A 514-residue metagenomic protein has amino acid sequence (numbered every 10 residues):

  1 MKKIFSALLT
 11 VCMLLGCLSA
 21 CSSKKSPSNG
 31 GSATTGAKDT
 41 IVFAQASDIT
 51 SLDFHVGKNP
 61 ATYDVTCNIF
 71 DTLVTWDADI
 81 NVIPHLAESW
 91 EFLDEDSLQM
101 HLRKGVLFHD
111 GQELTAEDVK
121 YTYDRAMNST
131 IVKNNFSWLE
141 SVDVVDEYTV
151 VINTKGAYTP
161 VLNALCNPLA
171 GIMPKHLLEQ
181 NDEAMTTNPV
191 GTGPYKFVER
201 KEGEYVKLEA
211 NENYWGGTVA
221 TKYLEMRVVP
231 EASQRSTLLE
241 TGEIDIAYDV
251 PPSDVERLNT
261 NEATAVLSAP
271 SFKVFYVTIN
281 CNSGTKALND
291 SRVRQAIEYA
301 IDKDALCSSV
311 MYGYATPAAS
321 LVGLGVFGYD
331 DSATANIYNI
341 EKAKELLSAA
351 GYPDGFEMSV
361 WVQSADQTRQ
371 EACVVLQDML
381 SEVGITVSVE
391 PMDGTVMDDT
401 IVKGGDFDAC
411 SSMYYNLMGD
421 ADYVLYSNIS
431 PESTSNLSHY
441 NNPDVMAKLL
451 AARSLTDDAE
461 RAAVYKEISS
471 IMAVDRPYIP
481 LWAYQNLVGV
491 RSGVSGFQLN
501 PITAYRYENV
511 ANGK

Functional and structural regions predicted by a protein language model:
A44-D94, D124, V190, G489: N-terminal lobe/hinge region of extracytoplasmic solute-binding protein
D77-N81, N167-V219, Y223, E345: Gly/Pro-rich hinge or "lid" segments in bacterial periplasmic/extracellular proteins
E91, E95, N134-L177: Surface-exposed binding/hinge segments that line and control ligand-binding clefts or catalytic entry sites
A116-T122, E147-V151, G193-P194, T221-Y223 (+3 more regions): Alpha-helical secondary-structure segments
E212-R257: Ligand-site clamp/hinge motif
T316-A349, D366-R369: Structural transition elements
S388-M397, Y423-R491, K514: Extracytoplasmic/peripheral linker and loop segments enriched in polar/acidic and small residues with frequent Thr/Pro
V488-K514: Long beta-strand-rich cores associated with HINT superfamily self-processing modules
